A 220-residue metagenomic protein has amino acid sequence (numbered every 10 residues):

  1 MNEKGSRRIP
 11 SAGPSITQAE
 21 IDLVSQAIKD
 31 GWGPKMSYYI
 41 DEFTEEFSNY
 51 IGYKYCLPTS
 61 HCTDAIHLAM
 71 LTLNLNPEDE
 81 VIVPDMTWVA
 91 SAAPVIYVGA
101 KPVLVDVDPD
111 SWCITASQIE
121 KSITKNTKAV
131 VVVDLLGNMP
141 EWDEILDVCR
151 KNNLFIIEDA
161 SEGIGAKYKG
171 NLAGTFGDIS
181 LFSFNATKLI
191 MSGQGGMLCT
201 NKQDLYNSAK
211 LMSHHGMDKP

Functional and structural regions predicted by a protein language model:
M1-P34: N-terminal "arm"/small-domain region of PLP-dependent enzymes with the aminotransferase-like
P14, Y38-E45, Y50-C56, S117 (+7 more regions): PLP-dependent aminotransferase class I/II
G33-E80, P94-V98, L104-D106, N171: Phosphate-binding glycine-rich loop
L71-A160, K167: PLP-dependent aminotransferase-like
V148-N153, N171-I179: Radical SAM/AdoMet-radical enzyme domain recognition
G163-K169, F176-P220: Active-site region of PLP-dependent enzymes
